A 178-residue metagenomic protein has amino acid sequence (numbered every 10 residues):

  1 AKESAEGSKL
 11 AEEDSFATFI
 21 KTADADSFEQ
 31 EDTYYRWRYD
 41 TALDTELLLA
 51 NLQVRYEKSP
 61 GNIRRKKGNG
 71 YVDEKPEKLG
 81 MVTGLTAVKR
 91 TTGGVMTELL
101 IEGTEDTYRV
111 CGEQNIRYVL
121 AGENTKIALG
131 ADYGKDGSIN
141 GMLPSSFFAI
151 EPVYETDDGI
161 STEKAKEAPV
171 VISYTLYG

Functional and structural regions predicted by a protein language model:
A1-G178: Conserved, single-site charged/polar hotspot
